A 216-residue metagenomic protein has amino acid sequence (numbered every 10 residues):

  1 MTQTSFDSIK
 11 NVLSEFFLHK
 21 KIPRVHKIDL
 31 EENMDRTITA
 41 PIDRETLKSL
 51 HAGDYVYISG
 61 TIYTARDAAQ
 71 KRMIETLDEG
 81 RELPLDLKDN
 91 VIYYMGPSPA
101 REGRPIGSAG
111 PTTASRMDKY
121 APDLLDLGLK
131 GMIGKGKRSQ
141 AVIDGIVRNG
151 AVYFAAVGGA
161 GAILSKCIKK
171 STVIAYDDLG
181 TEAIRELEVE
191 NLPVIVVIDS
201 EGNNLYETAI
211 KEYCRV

Functional and structural regions predicted by a protein language model:
Q3-S5, S14-F16, I22-P23: Short, often N-terminal, low-complexity regions that either remain intrinsically disordered or form a short helix
S8, F17-L18, L30: Short hydrophobic targeting helices and cationic amphipathic motifs that mediate membrane/organellar targeting
M34-I42: Short, structured beta-strand/loop micro-motifs enriched in basic residues and often containing a Trp
R44-S49: Short, surface-exposed secondary-structure edge patches
T64-A65, A69-L192: Feature captures the catalytic cores and cofactor-binding loops of soluble hydro-lyases/lyases that act on carboxylate
A121, V197-V216: Active-site/ligand-binding-proximal alpha/beta "capping" segment
